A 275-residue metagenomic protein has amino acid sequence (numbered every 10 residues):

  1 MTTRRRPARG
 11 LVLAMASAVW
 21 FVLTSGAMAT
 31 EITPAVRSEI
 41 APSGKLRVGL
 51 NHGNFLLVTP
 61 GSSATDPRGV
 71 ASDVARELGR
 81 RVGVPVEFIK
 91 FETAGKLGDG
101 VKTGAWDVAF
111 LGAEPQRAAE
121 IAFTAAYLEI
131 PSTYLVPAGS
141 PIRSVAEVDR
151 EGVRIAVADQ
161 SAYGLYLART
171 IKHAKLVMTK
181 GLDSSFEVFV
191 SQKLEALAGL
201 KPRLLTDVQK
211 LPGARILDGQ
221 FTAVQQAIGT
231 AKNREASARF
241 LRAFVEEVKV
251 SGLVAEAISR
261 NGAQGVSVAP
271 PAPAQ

Functional and structural regions predicted by a protein language model:
A29-G112, A119, S251, R260-N261: Extracytoplasmic small-molecule ligand-binding "clamshell" domains of the periplasmic binding protein/Venus flytrap
A29-V36, A162-T179, R215-L217, E246-Q275: Ligand-binding clefts/hinges and TM-proximal coupling segments of bilobed small-molecule sensing domains
K45-H52, R68, A146-S161, K175-L176: Short loop->beta-strand "edge-of-pocket" segments that line small-molecule binding or catalytic clefts across diverse
R47, V84-P85, K102-L111, G152-R154 (+2 more regions): Alpha-to-beta junction loops
H52, L128-G139, D183-S184, K201 (+2 more regions): Periplasmic-binding protein-like
S72, F88-D99, I142-R143, V177-E187 (+1 more regions): Short helix-initiation/N-cap motifs at beta->coil->alpha
G95, G112-E120, Y166-R169, V190-T222: A ligand-binding cleft/hinge motif common to bilobed small-molecule-binding domains
Y127, V136-R154: Flexible hinge/capping segments at coil-to-helix
